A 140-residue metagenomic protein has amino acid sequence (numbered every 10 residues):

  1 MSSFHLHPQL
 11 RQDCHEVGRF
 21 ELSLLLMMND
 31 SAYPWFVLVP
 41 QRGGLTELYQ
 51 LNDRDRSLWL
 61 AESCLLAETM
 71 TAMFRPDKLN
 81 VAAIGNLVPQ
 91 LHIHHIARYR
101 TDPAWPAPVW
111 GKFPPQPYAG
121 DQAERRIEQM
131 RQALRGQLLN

Functional and structural regions predicted by a protein language model:
M1-L91, H95-N140: HIT superfamily nucleotide-processing domains
